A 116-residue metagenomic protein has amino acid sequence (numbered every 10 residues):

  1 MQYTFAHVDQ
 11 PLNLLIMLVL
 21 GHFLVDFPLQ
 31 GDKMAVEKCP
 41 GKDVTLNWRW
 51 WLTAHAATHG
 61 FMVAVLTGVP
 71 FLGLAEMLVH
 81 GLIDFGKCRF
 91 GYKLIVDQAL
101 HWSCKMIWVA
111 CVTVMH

Functional and structural regions predicted by a protein language model:
M1-V8: Transit-peptide-like, low-complexity N-terminal presequences and other terminal intrinsically disordered regions
Q2, H55-V65: Alpha-helical phosphate/pyrophosphate-handling elements in metalloenzyme active cores
V8, L18-H59, M77, G81-V112 (+1 more regions): Interhelical loop and helix-boundary elements at the membrane-water interface of polytopic inner-membrane proteins
Q10-L20, T67-L74: Structural signature of hydrophobic alpha-helical transmembrane segments
V63-L72, V114-H116: Transmembrane helix interruption/hinge and helix-loop junction motifs
